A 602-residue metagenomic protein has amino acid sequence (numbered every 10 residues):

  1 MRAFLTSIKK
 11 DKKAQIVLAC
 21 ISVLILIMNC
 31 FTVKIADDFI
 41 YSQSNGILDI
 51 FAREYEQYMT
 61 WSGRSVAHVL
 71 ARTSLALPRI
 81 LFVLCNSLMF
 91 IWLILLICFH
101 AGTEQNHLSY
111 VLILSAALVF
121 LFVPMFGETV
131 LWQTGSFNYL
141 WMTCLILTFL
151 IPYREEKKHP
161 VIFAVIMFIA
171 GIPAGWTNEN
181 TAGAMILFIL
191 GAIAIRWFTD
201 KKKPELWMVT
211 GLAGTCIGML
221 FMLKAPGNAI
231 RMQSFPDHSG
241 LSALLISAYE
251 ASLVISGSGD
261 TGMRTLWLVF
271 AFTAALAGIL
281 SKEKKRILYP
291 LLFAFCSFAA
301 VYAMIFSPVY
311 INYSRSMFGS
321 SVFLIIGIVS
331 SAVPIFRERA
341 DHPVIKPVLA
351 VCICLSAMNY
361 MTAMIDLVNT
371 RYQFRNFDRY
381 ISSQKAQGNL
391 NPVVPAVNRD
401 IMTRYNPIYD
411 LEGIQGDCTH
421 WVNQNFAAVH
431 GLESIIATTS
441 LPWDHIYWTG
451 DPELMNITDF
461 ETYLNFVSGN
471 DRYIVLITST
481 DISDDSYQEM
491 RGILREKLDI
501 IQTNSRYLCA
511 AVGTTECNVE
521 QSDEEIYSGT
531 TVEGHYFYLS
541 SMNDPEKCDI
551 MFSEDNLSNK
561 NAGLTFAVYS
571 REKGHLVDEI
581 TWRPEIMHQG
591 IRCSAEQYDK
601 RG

Functional and structural regions predicted by a protein language model:
F4-Q57, W61, L75-L95, G102-Y110 (+1 more regions): Intrinsically disordered, polar/acidic, low-complexity terminal segments
K13-L26, V111-A117, I166-I169, T210-C216: Alpha-helical transmembrane segments
L26-L84, Q133, G171-A294, A299-A300 (+1 more regions): Transmembrane catalytic cores of multi-pass membrane glycosyltransferases and polysaccharide-assembly enzymes
R64, L108-R154, N178, G262-W267 (+1 more regions): Membrane-interface micro-motifs in multi-pass membrane enzymes
F90-A101, L145-R154, I186-A194, A271-L276 (+1 more regions): Transmembrane alpha-helical segments
E155-P173, V344: Short hydrophobic alpha-helices at membrane interfaces in multi-pass membrane enzymes
R286, P334-Y360: Signature aromatic-anchored transmembrane alpha helix within multi-pass, membrane-resident enzymes that catalyze glycan
P452-G602: Short acidic-hydrophobic catalytic motif
